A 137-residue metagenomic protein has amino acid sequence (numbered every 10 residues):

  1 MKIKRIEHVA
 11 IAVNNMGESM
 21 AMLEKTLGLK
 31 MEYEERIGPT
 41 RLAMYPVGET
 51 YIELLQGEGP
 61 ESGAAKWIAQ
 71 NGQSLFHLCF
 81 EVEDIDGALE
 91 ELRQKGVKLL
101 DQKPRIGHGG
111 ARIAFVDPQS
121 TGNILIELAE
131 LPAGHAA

Functional and structural regions predicted by a protein language model:
M1-K2, A43-M44, L89-A137: Vicinal oxygen chelate
M1-M20, Q73-V82, E130-A137: N-terminal beta-strand motif that seeds the catalytic metal site of vicinal oxygen chelate
R5-E7, T26-P39, G59-F76, K95-I113: A cross-kingdom feature marking solvent-exposed beta-strand/loop segments within repeated, beta-rich binding/scaffold
E7-A10, Y51, Q70-L92, G122-N123: Short coil/turn motifs at helix boundaries and re-entrant loops, enriched in small/polar and proline residues
S19-M20, R41, A88: Residues within well-ordered alpha-helices
S19-T26, L92: Conserved active-site tyrosine of GNAT-family acetyltransferases
G38, P46-G48, Q119: Short strand-coil-strand connectors
L54: Carbohydrate-associated surface elements
